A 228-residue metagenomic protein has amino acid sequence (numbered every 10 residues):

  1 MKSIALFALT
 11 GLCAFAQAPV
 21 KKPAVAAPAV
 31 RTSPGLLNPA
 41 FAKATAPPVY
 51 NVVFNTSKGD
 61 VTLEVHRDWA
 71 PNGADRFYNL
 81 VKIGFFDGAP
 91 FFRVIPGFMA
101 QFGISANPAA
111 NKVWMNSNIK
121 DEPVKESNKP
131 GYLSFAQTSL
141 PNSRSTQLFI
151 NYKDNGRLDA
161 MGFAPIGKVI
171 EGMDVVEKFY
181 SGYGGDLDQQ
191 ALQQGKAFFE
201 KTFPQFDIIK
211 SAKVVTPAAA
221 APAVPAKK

Functional and structural regions predicted by a protein language model:
M1-F7: Sec-dependent signal peptide recognition, specifically the positively charged N-region followed immediately by
F7-A16: Hydrophobic h-region of N-terminal signal peptides that target proteins for export in Gram-negative bacteria
Q17-K228: Cyclophilin-like peptidyl-prolyl cis-trans isomerases
